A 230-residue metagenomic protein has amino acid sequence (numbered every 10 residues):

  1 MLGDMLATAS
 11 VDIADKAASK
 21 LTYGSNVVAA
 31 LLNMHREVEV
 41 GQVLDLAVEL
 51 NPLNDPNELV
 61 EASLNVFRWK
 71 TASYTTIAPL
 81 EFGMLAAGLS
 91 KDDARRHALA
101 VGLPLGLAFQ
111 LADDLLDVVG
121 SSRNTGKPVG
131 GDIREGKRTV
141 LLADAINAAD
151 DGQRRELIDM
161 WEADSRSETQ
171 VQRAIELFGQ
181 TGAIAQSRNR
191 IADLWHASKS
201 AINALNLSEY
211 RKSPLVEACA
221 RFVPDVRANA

Functional and structural regions predicted by a protein language model:
M1-A230: All-alpha prenyltransferase/terpene-synthase fold signal
